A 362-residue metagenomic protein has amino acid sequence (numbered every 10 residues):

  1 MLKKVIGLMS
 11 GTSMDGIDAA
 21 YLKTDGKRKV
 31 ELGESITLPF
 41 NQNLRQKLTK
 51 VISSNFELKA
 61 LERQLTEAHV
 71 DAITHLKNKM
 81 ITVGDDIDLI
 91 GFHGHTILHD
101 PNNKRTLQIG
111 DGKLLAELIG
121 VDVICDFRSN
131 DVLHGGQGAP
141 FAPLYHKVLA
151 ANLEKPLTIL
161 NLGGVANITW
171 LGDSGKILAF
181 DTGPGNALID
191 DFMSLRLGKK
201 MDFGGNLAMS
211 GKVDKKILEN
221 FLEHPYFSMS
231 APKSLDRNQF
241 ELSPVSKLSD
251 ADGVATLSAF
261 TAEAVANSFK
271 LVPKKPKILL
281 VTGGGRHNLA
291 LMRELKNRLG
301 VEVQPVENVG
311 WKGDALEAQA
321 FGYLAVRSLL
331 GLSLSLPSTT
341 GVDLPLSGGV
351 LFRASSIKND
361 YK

Functional and structural regions predicted by a protein language model:
M1-I6: Extreme N-terminal starter segment of soluble prokaryotic enzymes
S10, M14, A259, E307-I357: Glycine-rich phosphate-binding/hydrolytic loop that grips phosphoryl groups
I17-L22, L32-K50, V123-A151, T158-Y226: Glycine-rich phosphate-binding loop plus the immediately following alpha-helix
K23-I81: Glycine-rich nucleotide/cofactor/substrate-binding loop typically near the N-terminus or early in the first domain
F56-G112: Short beta-strand-loop/turn "lid" adjacent to the catalytic site in phosphate-handling enzymes
G84-G94, K274-G285: Short glycine-rich phosphate-binding loop at a beta-alpha junction
I87-P156: Divalent-metal (Mg2+/Mn2+/Ca2+)-assisted nucleotide/phosphate chemistry catalytic cores
K199-I278, L289-K296, G300: A contiguous, well-structured pocket-lining segment that forms one wall/lid of small-molecule binding clefts in soluble
